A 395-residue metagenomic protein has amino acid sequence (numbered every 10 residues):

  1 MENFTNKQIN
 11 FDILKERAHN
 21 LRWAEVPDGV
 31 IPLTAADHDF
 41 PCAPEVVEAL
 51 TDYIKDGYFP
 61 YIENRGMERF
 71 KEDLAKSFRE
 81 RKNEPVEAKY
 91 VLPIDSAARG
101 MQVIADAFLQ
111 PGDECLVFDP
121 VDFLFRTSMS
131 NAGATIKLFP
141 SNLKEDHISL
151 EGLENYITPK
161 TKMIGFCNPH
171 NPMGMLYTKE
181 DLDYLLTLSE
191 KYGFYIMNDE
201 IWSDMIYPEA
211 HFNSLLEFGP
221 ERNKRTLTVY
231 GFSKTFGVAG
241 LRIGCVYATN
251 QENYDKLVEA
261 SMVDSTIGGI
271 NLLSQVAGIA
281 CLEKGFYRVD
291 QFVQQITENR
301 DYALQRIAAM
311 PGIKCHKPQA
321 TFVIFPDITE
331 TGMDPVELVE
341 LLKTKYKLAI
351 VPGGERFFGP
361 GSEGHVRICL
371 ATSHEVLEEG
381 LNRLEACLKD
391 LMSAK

Functional and structural regions predicted by a protein language model:
M1: Extracellular beta-strand ligand-recognition surfaces/modules
F4, I9, E25-I31, A36-Y53 (+2 more regions): PLP-dependent class I/II
F11-I13: Disordered, acidic Ser/Thr/Pro-rich linker "stalks" and the adjacent N-terminal cap of the next globular domain
K15-A18, T372: Short beta-strand-loop-alpha-helix junction that forms the active-site gateway of nucleic-acid-processing nucleases
G57-F59, D73-K76: Glycine-rich loop-to-alpha-helix module at the N-terminal edge of alpha/beta enzyme cores
P60-I62, D290: Short, surface-exposed loop/turn segments at secondary-structure junctions
R79-R81: Phosphate-binding beta-alpha-beta segment of Rossmann-like dinucleotide-binding domains, i.e., the NAD(P)
